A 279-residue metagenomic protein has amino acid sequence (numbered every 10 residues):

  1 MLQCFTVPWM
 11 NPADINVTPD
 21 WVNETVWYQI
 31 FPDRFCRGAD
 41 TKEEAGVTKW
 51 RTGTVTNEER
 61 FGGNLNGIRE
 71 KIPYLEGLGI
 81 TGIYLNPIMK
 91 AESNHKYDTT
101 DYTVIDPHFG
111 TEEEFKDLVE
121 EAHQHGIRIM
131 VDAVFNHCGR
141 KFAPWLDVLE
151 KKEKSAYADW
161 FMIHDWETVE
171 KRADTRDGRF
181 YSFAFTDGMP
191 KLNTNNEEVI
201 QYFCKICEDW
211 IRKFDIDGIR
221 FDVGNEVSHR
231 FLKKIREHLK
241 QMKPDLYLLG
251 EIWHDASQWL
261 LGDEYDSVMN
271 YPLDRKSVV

Functional and structural regions predicted by a protein language model:
M1-T18: Extended acidic/polar, glycine-enriched regions that form or flank non-catalytic beta-rich accessory modules
T25-W27, F31-T81, I88-K213, I235-Q241 (+1 more regions): Substrate-binding/active-site clefts of carbohydrate-active enzymes
I80, I216, Y265-D266: A structural motif
N86, I105, D222, Y271: Conserved residues at the C-terminal ends of beta-strands
H108-F109, G224-R230, A256-S257: Acidic-and-aromatic substrate-binding clefts and catalytic sites of carbohydrate-active enzymes
M130-V131, G218-G224, L249: Short catalytic-loop micro-motif centered on adjacent basic/acidic residues
E237-V268: Extended hydrophobic/aromatic segments used for targeting, binding, or gating
V278-V279: Conserved small/polar residues in nucleotide/adenosyl-binding loops
